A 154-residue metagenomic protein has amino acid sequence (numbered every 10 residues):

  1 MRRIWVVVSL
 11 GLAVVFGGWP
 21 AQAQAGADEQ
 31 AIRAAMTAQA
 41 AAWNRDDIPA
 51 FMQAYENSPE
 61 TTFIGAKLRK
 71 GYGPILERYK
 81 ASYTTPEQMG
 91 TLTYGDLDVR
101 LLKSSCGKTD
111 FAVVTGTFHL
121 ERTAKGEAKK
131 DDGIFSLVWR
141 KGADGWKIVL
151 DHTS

Functional and structural regions predicted by a protein language model:
I4-W5, A13-A54: Short, low-complexity N-terminal intrinsically disordered segments enriched in polar/charged residues
E29-A31, I48-D110, T115-T117, K129: A solvent-exposed, acidic/Ser-Thr-rich amphipathic alpha-helical stretch
A34-A35, Y94, I134: Short, conserved clusters of charged catalytic residues that mark active-site and nucleotide-handling motifs
S105-C106, K125, G142-A143: Flexible loop/coil segments at beta-strand boundaries within sensory signal-transduction domains
F118-A124, W139: Beta-strand elements of well-folded, non-transmembrane domains
A124-K130: A short acidic/glycine-rich loop-to-helix N-cap element
K130-S154: Short beta-strand edge/turn micro-motifs at domain boundaries
